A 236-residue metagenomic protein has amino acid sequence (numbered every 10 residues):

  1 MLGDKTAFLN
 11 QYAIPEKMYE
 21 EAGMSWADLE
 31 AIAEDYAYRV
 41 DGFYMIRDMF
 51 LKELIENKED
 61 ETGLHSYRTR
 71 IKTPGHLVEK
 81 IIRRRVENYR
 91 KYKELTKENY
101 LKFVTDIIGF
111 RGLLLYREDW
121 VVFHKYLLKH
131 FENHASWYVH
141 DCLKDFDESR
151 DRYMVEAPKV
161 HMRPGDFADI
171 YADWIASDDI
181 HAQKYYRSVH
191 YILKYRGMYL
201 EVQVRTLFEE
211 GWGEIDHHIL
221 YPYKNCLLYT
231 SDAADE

Functional and structural regions predicted by a protein language model:
M1-F110, E118-V121, K125: Charge-rich, low-complexity segments
F110-L114, L200: Oligomerization/assembly interface segments of phage tail-like spikes and tubes
H124-H130, R205, H218: "Short basic amphipathic alpha-helical interaction patches in structured regions
K129-Y138: A common structural junction motif
W137-H140, K144, E148, G213-L228: Flexible glycine-rich active-site/ligand-binding loops centered on an Asp-His dyad
V155-Y195, Y199: Aromatic/basic-lined ligand-recognition segments that form π-stacking hydrophobic pockets flanked by Lys/Arg to engage
I192-N225: Feature marking long nucleic-acid-engaging regions of large polymerase/nuclease enzymes
Y229-E236: Conserved small/polar residues in nucleotide/adenosyl-binding loops
